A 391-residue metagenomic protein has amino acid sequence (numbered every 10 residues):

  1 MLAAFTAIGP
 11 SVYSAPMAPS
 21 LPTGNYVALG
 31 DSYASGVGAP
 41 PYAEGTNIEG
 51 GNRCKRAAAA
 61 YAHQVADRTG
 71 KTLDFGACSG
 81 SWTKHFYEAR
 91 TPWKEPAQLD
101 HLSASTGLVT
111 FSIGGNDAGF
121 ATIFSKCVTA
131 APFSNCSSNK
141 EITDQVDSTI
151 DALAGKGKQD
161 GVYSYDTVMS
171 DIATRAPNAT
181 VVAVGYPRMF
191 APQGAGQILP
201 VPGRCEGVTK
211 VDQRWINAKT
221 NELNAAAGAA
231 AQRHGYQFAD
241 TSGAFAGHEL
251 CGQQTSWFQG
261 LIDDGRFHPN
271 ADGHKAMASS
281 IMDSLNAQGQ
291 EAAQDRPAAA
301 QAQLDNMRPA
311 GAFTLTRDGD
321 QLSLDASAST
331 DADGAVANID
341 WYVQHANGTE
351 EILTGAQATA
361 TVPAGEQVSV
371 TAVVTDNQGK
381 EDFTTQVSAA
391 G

Functional and structural regions predicted by a protein language model:
L2-N25, A34, Q288-A293, G334 (+2 more regions): C-terminal region of N-terminal signal peptides and the immediate post-cleavage residues of exported proteins
P16-A77, V128-S134: Serine-esterase "nucleophile elbow" of acetyl-processing enzymes
V37, H85, P92-G155, R188-F190: Oxyanion-hole/transition-state-stabilizing segment in secreted/luminal serine hydrolases and related acyltransferases
P187-E291: Catalytic His-Asp segment of secreted/periplasmic serine-dependent ester chemistry enzymes
D325-D333: Acidic, Ser/Thr
A332-D340: Solvent-exposed loop segments of extracellular immunoglobulin-like
Y342-A360: Surface-exposed, flexible coil segments in extracellular/virion-facing regions
